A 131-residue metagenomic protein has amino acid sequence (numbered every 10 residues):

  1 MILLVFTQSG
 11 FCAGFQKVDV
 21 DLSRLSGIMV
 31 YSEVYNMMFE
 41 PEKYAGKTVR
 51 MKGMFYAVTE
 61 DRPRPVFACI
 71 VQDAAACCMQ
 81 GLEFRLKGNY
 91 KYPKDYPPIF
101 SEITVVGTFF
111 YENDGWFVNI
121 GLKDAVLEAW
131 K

Functional and structural regions predicted by a protein language model:
M1-Q8: Bacterial N-terminal signal peptides
G10-K131: OB-fold and OB-like single-stranded nucleic-acid-recognition modules and their adjacent interaction interfaces
